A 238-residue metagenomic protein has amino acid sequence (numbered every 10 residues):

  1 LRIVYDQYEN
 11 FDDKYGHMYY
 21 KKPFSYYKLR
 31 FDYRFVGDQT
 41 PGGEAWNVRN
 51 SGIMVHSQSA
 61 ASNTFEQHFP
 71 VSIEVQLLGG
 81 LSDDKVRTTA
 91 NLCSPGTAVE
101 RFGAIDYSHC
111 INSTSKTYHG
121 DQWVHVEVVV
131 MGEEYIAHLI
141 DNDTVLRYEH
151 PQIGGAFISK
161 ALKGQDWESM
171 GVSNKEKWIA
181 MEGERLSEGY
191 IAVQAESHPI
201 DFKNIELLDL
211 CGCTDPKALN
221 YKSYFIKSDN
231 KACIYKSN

Functional and structural regions predicted by a protein language model:
L1-G212: Carbohydrate-interacting regions of secretory-pathway proteins
C211-N238: Primarily marks secretory-pathway-exposed extracellular/lumenal segments that are disulfide- and glycosylation-prone
